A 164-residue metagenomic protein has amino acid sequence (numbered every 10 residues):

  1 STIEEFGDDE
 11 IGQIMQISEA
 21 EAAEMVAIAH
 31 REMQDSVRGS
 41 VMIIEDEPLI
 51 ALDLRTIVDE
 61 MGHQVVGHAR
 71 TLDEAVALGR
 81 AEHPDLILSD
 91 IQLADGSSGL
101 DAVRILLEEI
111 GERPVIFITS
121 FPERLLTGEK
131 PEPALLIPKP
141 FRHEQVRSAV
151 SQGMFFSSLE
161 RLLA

Functional and structural regions predicted by a protein language model:
E10, F141-S151, S158, L162: C-terminal output helix
G39-L49, L54-V58, V146: Conserved acidic segment of CheY-like receiver
I44-E45, A69, I87: Conserved sequence signature across two-component system core domains
G62-R70, L78: Short hydrophobic/Thr-rich beta-strand motif most characteristic of the beta2 strand and flanking loop of CheY-like
T71, S97-A102: Acidic catalytic/metal-coordinating carboxylates
D90-I91: Active-site residues of response regulator receiver
L100-E112: Short amphipathic alpha-helix used as the core "switch/output" element in two-component signaling
I118-T119: Hydrophobic/aromatic residues positioned on beta-strands within the core alpha/beta folds
